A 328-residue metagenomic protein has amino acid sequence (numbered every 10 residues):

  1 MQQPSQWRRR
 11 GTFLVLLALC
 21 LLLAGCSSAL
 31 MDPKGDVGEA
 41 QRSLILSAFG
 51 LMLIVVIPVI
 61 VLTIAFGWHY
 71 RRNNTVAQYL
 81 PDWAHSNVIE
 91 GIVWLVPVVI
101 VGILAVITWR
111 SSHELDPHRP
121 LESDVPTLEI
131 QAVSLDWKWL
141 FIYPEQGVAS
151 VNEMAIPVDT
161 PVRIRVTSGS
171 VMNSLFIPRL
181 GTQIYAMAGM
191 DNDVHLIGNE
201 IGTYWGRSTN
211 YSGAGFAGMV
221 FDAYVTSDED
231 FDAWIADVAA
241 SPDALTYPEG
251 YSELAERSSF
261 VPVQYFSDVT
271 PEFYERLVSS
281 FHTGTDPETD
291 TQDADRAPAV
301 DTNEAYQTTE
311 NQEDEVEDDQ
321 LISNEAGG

Functional and structural regions predicted by a protein language model:
Q2-L14: Bacterial N-terminal signal peptides that target proteins for export
R9-R10, L53, G91: Hydrophobic alpha-helical segments, especially transmembrane helices and their immediate juxtamembrane helical caps
L14-L16, L46-A48, V93: Small-residue packing motifs within transmembrane alpha-helices
A18, I54-V61, L95, V99-I103: Generic alpha-helical transmembrane segments of integral inner-membrane proteins, especially permease/transport modules
L22-G25: C-terminal motif of bacterial Sec signal peptides marking the signal peptidase cleavage site
S27-L44, H69-G328: Non-transmembrane, membrane-proximal soluble domains of secreted or membrane proteins
L44-P58: Alpha-helical transmembrane segments
P58-N73: Membrane-water interface of transmembrane alpha-helices
